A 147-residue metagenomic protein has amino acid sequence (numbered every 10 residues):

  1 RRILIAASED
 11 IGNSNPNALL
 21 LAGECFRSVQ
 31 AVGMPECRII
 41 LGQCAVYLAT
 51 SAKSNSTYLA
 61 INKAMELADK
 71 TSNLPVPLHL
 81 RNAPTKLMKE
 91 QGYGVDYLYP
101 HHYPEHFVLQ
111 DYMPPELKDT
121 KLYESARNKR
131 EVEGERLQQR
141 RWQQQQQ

Functional and structural regions predicted by a protein language model:
R1-F107, D111-Q147: Terminal-proximal interaction/regulatory segments of ATP-powered molecular machines
